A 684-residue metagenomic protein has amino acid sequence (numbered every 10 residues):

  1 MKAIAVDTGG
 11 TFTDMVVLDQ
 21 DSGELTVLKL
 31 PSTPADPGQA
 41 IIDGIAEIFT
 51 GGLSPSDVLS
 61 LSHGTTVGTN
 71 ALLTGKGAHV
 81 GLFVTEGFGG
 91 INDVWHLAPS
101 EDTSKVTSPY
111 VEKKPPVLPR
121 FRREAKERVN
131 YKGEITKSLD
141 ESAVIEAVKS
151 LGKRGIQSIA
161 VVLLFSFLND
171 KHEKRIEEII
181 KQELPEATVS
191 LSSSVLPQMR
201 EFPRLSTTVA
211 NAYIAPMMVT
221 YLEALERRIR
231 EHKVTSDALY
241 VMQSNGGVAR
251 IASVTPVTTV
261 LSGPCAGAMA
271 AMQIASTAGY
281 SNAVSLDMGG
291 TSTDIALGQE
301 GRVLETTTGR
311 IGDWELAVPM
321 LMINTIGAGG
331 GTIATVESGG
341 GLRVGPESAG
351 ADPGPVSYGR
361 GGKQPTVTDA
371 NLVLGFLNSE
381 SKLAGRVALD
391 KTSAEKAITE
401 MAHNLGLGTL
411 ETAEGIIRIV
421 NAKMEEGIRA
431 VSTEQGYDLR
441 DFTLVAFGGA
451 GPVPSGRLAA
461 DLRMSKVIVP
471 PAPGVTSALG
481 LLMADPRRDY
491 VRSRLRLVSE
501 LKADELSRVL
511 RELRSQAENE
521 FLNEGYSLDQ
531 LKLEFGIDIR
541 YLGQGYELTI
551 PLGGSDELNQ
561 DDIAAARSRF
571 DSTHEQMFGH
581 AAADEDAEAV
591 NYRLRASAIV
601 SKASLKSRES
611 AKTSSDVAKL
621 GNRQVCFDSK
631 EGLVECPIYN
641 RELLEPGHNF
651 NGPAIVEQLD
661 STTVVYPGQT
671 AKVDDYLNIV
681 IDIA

Functional and structural regions predicted by a protein language model:
M1-G81, N130, K137-I159, E173-S192 (+9 more regions): N-terminal glycine/serine-rich phosphate-binding loop of ATP-dependent small-molecule kinases, especially carbohydrate
A5, F12-D14, E24-V27, P31-P37 (+6 more regions): Conserved phosphate-binding loops in N-terminal lobes of ATP-dependent enzymes of the actin/Hsp70/sugar-kinase
M15, T26-A35, G81-G87, I251 (+3 more regions): Glycine-rich phosphate-binding loop of actin/hexokinase-like ATP-binding domains
L59-S60, A160-D170, N211-I214, A413-R418 (+1 more regions): Conserved short loop/turn motifs at secondary-structure junctions
T65, V162-L164, S192-S194, S244-N245 (+4 more regions): Glycine-rich beta-strand-to-loop/alpha-helix junction loops that act as flexible
S142-S150, G267, Y280, G290 (+8 more regions): C-terminal, non-catalytic interaction/recognition modules in large multi-subunit enzymes and RNPs
Q182-T208, R463-L479: Conserved phosphate-binding/catalytic loops in two-lobed NTP-binding clefts
